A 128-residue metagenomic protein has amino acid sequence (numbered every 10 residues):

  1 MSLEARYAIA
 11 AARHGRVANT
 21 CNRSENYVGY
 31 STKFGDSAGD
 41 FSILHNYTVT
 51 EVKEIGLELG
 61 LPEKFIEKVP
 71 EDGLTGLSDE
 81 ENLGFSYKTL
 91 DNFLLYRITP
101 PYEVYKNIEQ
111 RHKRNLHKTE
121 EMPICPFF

Functional and structural regions predicted by a protein language model:
S2-L3: Amphipathic coiled-coil/heptad-repeat helices and related helical stalk/stem segments that mediate oligomerization
Y7-R16, C21-F128: ATP/NTP-dependent adenylation/nucleotidyl-transfer catalytic domains that generate, transfer, or process NMP-activated
